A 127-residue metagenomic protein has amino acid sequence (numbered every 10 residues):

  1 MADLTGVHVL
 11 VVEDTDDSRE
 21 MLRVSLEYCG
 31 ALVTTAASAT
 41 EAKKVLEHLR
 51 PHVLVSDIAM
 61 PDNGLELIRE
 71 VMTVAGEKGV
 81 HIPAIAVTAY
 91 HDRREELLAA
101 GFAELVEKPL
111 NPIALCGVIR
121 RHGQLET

Functional and structural regions predicted by a protein language model:
M1-L10, K78, N111-T127: Non-catalytic signal-transmission and effector/linker regions of two-component phosphorelay proteins
T15-T34: Two-component/phosphorelay signaling modules centered on CheY-like receiver
R23, E66, V80, A89-E107 (+1 more regions): Alpha4 helix (beta4-alpha4-beta5 surface) of REC/receiver domains from two-component response regulators
T35-V53, L97-L98: Acidic, metal-coordinating helix/loop segments flanking the phosphotransfer/catalytic sites of two-component signaling
K44, L65-G79: Short amphipathic alpha-helix used as the core "switch/output" element in two-component signaling
R50-H52, G76-P83: His-Asp phosphorelay/catalytic-motif detector in bacterial-type signaling
D57: Active-site residues of response regulator receiver
I85-V87: Hydrophobic/aromatic residues positioned on beta-strands within the core alpha/beta folds
